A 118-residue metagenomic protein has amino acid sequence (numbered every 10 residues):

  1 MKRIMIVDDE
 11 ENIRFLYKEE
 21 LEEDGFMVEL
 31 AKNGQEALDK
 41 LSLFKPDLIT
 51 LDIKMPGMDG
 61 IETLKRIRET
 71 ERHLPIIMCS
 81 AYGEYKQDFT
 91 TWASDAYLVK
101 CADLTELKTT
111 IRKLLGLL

Functional and structural regions predicted by a protein language model:
F15-E23: Charged docking surfaces used in two-component/phosphorelay signaling
G25-K32, K40: Short hydrophobic/Thr-rich beta-strand motif most characteristic of the beta2 strand and flanking loop of CheY-like
K32-E36, D59-E62: Acidic catalytic/metal-coordinating carboxylates
D39, I61-R72: Short amphipathic alpha-helix used as the core "switch/output" element in two-component signaling
D52: Active-site residues of response regulator receiver
M55: Receiver (REC) domain active-site loop signature in two-component systems and cognate sites in sensor histidine kinases
E62, G83-K100, T105-T109: Alpha4 helix (beta4-alpha4-beta5 surface) of REC/receiver domains from two-component response regulators
